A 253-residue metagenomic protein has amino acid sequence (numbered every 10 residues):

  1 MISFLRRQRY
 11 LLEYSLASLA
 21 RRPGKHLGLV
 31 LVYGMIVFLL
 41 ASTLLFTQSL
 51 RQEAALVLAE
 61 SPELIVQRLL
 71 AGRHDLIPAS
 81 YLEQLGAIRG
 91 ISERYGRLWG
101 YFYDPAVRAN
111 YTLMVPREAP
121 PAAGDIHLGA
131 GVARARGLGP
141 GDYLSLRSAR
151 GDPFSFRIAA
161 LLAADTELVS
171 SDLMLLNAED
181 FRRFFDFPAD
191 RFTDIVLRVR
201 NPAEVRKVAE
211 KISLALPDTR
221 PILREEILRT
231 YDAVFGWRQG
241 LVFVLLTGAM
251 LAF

Functional and structural regions predicted by a protein language model:
M1-L40, Y231-D232: N-terminal Sec/SRP start-transfer signal
E13-R21, Q52-L56, L214-P217, R229: Short amphipathic alpha-helical coupling elements at transmembrane boundaries
P23-L50, G236-F253: Hydrophobic alpha-helical transmembrane segments of multi-pass inner-membrane transport and secretion
G34-T112, R134, D142, E210-L214 (+1 more regions): Hydrophobic, regular-secondary-structure patches
L50, V208-A252: Peri-transmembrane interface segments
L64-L70, V132-A133, L162, P188-A215 (+1 more regions): A short beta-strand structural signal in non-transmembrane regions
H74-L76, L82-S171, D180-R191: Short acidic/glycine-enriched loop/turn elements at secondary-structure junctions
F184-V199, Q239-M250: Hydrophobic alpha-helical transmembrane segments
